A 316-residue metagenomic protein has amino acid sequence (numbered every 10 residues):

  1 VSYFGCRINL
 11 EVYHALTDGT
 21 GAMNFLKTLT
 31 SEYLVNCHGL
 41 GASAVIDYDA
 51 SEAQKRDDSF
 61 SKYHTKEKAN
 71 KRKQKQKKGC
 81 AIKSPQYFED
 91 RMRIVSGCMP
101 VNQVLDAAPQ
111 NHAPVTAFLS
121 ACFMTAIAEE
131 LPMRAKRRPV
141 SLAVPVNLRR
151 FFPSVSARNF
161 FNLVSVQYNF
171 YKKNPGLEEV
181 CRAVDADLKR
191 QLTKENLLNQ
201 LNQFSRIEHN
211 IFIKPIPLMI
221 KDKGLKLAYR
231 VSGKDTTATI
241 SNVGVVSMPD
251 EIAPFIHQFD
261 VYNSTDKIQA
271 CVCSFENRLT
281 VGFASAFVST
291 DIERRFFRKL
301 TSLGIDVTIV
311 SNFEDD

Functional and structural regions predicted by a protein language model:
V1, L40-A44, R56-G97, T116 (+1 more regions): Flexible, Gly/Pro-enriched loop and linker segments at secondary-structure and domain junctions
V1-I8, I82-R149, L279: Gly/Ser/Thr-rich phosphate-binding loops and adjoining beta-strand/alpha-helix segments that form adenosine-phosphate
F4-R7, L16, T20-N24, T28-D106 (+1 more regions): Non-catalytic, low-complexity flexible loops and terminal extensions
T20-N24, P114, F118, E179: Amphipathic alpha-helical recognition patches that constitute DNA-binding helices
L29, Y33-C37, I127, L188 (+1 more regions): Short, well-ordered alpha-helical segments in soluble proteins
E129-D316: Acyl-thioester-dependent acyl-group transfer interface
